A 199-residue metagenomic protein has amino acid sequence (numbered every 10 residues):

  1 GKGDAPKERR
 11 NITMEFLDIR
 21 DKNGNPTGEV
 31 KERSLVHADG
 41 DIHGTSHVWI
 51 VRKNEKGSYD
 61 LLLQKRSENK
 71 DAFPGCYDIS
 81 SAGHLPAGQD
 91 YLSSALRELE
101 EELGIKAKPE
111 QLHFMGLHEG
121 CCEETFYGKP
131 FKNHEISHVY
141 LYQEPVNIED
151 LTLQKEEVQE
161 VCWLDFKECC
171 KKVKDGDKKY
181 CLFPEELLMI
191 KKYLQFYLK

Functional and structural regions predicted by a protein language model:
G3, R9-T13, G75-Y77, S81 (+2 more regions): Nudix hydrolase/Nudix homology domain
M14-E55: Acidic, metal-coordinating catalytic segment for phosphate/diphosphate chemistry, firing primarily on the Nudix
L35-T45, G57-R97, E101: Conserved Nudix-box catalytic region and its N-terminal flanking loop in Nudix hydrolases and closely related
K53-D60, K129: Short, solvent-exposed loop/turn segments that connect beta-strands within catalytic domains and beta-strand-rich
K106-G116: A short coil-to-beta-strand element that immediately follows conserved catalytic motifs
